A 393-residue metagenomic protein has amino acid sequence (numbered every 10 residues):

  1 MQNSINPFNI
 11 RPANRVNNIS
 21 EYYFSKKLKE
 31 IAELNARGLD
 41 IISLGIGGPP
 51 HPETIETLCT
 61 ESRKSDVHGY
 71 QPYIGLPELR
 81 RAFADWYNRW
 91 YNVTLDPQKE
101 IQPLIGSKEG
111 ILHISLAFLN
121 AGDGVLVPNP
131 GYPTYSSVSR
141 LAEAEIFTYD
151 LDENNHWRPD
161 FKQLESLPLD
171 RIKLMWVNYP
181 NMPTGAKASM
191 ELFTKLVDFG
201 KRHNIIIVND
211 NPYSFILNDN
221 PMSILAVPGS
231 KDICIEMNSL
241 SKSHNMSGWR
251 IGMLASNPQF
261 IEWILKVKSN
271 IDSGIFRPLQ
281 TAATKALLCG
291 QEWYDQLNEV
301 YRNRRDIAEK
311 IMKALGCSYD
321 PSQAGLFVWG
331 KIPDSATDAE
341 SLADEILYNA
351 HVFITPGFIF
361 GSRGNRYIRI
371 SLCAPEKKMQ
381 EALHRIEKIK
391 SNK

Functional and structural regions predicted by a protein language model:
Q2, G229-R302, D306-L315, I389-K390: Conserved core segment of the aminotransferase class I/II
Q2-G106, H113, L288-C289, K390-K393: N-terminal small-domain helix-loop-helix segment of the aminotransferase-like
R37, A142, R202-H203, L315 (+2 more regions): Helix C-cap/helix->beta junction micro-motif
V93, E165, A336, E345-I354 (+1 more regions): PLP-dependent enzyme catalytic core of the Aspartate aminotransferase-like
A117-S139: Conserved PLP-anchoring active-site segment centered on the Schiff-base-forming lysine
L151-M222: Active-site phosphate-binding strand-loop segment of PLP-dependent enzymes
T284, V300-E309, Y319-K331, G364: Conserved glycine-rich beta-strand-loop-beta hairpin in the small C-terminal domain of fold type I
